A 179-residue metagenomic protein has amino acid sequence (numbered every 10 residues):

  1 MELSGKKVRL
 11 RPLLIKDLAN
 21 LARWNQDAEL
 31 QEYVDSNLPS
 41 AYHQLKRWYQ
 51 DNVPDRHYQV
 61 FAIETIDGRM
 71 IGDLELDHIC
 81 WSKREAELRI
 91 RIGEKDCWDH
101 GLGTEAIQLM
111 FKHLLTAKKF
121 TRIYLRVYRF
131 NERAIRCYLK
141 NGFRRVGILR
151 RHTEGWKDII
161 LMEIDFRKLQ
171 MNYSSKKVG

Functional and structural regions predicted by a protein language model:
M1-R47, K168-G179: A short, well-structured alpha-helix characteristic of acyl/acetyltransferase catalytic modules
L38-D96, D165-L169, K176-G179: Acetyl-CoA-dependent GNAT
E94-D96, H100, R129-F130: Active-site acidic-Proline motif in GNAT/NAT acetyltransferases
C97, G101-M110: Conserved acetyl-CoA pyrophosphate-binding loop and the N-cap/start of the following alpha-helix in GNAT-like
T104-E105, R129-G147: Conserved active-site alpha-helix within GNAT-family acetyltransferase domains
I107-L115, L139: A conserved short alpha-helix in the GNAT/GCN5 acetyltransferase fold that borders and helps form the acetyl-CoA
T116-R126: Conserved GNAT acetyl-CoA-binding A-motif
T121, F130-E132, I148-G179: C-terminal "cap" of GNAT-fold acetyltransferases
